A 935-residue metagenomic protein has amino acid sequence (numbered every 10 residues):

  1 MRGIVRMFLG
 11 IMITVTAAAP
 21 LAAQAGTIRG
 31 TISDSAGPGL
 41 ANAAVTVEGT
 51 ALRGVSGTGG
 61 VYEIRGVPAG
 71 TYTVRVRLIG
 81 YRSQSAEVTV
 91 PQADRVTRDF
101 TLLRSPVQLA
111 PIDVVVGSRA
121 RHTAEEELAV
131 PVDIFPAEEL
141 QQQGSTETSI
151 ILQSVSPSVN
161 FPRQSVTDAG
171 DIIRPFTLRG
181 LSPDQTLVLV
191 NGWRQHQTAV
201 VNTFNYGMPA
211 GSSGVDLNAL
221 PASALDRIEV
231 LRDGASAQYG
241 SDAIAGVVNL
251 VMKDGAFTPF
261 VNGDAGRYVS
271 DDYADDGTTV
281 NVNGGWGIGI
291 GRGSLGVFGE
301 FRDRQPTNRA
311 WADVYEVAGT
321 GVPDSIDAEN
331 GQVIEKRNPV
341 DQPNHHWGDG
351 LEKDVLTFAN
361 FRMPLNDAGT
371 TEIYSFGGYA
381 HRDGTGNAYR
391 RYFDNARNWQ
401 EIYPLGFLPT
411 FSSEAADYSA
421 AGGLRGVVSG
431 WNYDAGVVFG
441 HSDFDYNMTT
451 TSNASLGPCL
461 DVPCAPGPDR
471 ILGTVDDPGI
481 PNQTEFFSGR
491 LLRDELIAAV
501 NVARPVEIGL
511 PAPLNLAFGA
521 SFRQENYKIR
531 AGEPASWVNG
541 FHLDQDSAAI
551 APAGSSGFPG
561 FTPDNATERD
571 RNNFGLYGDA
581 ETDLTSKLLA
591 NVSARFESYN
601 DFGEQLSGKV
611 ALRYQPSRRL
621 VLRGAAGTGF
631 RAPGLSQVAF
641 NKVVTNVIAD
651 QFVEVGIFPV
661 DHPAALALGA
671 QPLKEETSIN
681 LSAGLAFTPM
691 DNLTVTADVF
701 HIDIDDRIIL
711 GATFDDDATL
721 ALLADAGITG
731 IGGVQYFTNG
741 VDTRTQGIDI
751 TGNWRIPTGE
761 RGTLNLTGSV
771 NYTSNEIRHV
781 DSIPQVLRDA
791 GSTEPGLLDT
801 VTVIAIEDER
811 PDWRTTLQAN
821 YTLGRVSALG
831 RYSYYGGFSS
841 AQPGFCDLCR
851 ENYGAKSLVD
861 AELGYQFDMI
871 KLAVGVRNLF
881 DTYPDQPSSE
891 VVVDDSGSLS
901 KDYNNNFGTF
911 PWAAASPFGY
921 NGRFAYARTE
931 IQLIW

Functional and structural regions predicted by a protein language model:
S33-P38, A43-E48, R77-Y81, P91 (+2 more regions): Short, acidic, small-residue-rich periplasmic hinge/interaction motif at the N-terminus of Gram-negative outer-membrane
T50-V61: Short, acidic Ser/Thr/Gly-rich low-complexity loop/linker segments typical of extracellular and cell-surface proteins
T97-F100, T148-I151, V155, F176-T177 (+5 more regions): N-terminal periplasmic accessory domains that precede and gate Gram-negative outer-membrane beta-barrel machines
S149-A199, D242: Extracytoplasmic beta-strand/coil segments of soluble accessory domains associated with Gram-negative outer-membrane
W193-R232: Short acidic/polar hinge/loop motifs at secondary-structure boundaries that mediate gating or recognition
T198, S774, S833-A841, G864-W935: C-terminal beta-signal and adjacent terminal beta-strands/loops of Gram-negative outer-membrane beta-barrel proteins
G207-S212, S223-D226, A237-N249, K253-T320 (+3 more regions): Outer-membrane beta-barrel translocator/receptor signature
E401-Y403, F407-A421, G426-V427, F439-D445 (+3 more regions): Outer-membrane beta-barrel transmembrane domain signature of Gram-negative proteins, especially the mid-to-C-terminal
